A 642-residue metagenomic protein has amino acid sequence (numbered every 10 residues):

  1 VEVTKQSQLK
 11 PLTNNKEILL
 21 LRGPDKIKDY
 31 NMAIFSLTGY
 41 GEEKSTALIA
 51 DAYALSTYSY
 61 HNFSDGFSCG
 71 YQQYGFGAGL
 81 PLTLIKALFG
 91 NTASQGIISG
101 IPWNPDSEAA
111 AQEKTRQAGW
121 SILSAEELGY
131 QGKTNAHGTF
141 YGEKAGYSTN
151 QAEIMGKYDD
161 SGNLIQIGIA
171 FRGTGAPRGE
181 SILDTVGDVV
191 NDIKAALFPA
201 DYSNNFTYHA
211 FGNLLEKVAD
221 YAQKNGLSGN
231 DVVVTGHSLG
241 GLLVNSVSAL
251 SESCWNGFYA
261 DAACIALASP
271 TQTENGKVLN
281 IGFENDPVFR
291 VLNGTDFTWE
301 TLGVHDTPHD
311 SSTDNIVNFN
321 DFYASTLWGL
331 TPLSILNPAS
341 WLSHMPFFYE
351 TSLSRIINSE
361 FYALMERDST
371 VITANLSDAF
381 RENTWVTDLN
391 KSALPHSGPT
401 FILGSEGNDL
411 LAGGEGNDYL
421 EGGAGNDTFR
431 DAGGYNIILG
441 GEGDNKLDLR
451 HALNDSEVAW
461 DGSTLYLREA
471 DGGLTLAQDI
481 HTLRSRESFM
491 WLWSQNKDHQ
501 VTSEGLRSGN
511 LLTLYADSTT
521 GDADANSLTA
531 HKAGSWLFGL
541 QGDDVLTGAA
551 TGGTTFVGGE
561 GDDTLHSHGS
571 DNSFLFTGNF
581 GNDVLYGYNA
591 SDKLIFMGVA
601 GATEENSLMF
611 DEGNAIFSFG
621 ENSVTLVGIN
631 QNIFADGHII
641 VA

Functional and structural regions predicted by a protein language model:
E2-A118: N-terminal low-complexity, Ser/Thr- and acidic-residue-enriched intrinsically disordered segments
E2-T46, D51-A54, Q166, E216 (+5 more regions): Serine hydrolase/lipase
P105-V233, W255-D261: A conserved cap/lid and substrate-binding interface adjacent to the catalytic center of lipid-processing enzymes
A145, G156-N163, V458-Y466, A470 (+1 more regions): Short, ordered beta-strand-loop transition motifs
G236-G240, V244: Gly/Ala-rich beta-loop-alpha elbow adjacent to hydrolase catalytic centers
L403, N408-E487, A525-E604: Acidic, glycine-rich calcium-binding repeat modules characteristic of RTX/beta-roll and related beta-solenoid repeat
R468-S518, N606-A642: Low-complexity acidic/polar repeat-biased segments
